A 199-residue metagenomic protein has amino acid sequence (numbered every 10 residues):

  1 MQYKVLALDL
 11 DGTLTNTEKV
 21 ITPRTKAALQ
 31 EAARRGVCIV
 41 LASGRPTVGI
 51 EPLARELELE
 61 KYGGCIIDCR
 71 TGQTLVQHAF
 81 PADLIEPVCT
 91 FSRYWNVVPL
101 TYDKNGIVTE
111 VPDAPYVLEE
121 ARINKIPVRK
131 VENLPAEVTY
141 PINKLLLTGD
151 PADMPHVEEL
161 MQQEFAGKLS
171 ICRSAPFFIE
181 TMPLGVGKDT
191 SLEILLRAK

Functional and structural regions predicted by a protein language model:
M1, L57-K61, Y140: Structured loop/turn residues at beta-strand edges in well-structured enzyme cores
M1-Y3, G36, N96, I142: A general structural motif
Q2-E18, V88: Asp-based phosphoryl-transfer active-site loop
L8, G44, R173: Conserved strand-loop elements at the edges of beta-sheets that form or border functional pockets
L8-L10, L14, L29, L41 (+2 more regions): Generic leucine side-chain signal with a strong bias for well-ordered alpha-helical environments
G12, A32, S43, L145 (+1 more regions): Residue-level signal for inorganic ion chemistry
V20-Y116: Active-site phosphate-binding/coordination module
I85-P87, F91, W95-K199: Conserved acidic, metal-coordinating active-site core of Asp-based, Mg2+-dependent phosphoryl-transfer enzymes
